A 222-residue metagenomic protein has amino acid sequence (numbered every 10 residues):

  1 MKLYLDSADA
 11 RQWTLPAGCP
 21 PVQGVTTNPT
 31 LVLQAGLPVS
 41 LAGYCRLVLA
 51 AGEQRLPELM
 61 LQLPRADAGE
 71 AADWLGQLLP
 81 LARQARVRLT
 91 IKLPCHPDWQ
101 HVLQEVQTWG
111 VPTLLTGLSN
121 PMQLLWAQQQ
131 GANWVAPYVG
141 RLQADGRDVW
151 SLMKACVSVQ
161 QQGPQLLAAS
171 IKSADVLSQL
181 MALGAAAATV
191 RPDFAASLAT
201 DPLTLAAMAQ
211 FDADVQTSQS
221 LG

Functional and structural regions predicted by a protein language model:
M1-E58, A66-A72: Conserved N-terminal beta1-alpha1 strand-loop-helix module at the mouth
Y4-D6, L59-A68, A85-P97, G110-L125 (+2 more regions): Catalytic beta/alpha-barrel core
R11-C19, D73-W74, V102, N120-Q130 (+1 more regions): Catalytic cores of alpha/beta
P20-G24, R83-V87, E105-L114, Q129-A136 (+1 more regions): Glycine-enriched alpha-helix->loop->beta-strand junction motifs that scaffold or abut catalytic
G24, P29-V32, W134-D145, G184-A206: Glycine-rich phosphate-binding active-site loops on the catalytic face of alpha/beta enzymes
N28, I91, A127, L180 (+1 more regions): Conserved, mostly hydrophobic/aromatic
Y44-E58, P80-Q84, Q100-W109, V149-L167 (+1 more regions): Alpha-helix-loop-beta-strand connector modules within alpha/beta enzyme cores
Q160-G222: C-terminal alpha-helical cap/extension of soluble enzyme domains
